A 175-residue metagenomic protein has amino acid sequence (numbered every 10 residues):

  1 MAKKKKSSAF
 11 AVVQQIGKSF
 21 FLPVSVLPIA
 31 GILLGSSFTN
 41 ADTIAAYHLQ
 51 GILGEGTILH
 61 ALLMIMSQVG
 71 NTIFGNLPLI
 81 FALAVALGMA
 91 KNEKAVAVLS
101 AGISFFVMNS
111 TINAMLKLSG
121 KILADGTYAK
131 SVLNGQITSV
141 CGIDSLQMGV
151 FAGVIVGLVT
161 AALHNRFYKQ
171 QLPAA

Functional and structural regions predicted by a protein language model:
M1-K6: N-terminal Lys/Arg-rich, disordered targeting/topogenic segments
A9-A174: Early transmembrane hairpin of solute transport permeases
